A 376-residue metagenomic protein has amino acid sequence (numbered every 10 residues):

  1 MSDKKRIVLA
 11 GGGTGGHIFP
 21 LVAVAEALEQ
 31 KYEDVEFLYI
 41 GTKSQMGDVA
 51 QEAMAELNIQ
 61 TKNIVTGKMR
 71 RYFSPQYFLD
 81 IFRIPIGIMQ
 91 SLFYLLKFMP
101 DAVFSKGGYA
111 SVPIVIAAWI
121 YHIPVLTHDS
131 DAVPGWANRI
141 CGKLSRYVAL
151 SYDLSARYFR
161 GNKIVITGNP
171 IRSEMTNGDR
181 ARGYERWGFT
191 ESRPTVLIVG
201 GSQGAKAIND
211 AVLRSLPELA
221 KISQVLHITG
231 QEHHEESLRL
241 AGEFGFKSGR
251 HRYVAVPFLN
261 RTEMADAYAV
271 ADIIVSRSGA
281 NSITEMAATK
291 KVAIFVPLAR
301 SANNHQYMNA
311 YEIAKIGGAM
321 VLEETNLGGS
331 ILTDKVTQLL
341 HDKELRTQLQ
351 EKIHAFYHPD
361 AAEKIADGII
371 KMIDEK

Functional and structural regions predicted by a protein language model:
D3-G12, E29-Q30, D34-R83, Q231-H233 (+1 more regions): Conserved nucleotide-sugar phosphate-binding/catalytic loop shared by glycosyltransferases and other
D3-R6, L38, S44, Q60 (+2 more regions): Active-site-proximal region of nucleotide-activated glycan assembly enzymes, centered on histidine/acidic-rich loops
E29, I40-L57, R180-R182, F189-S276 (+3 more regions): Donor-nucleotide binding loops and adjacent catalytic segments primarily of GT-B fold Leloir glycosyltransferases
Q45-V49, P100-Y121: An aromatic- and histidine-rich active-site surface loop
R70-A102, I120: An amphipathic, basic-hydrophobic alpha-helix
P100-A102, A269-T284, K291-V292: Acidic donor-binding loop of glycosyltransferase active sites
L345-P359: A short, well-ordered alpha-helix in the C-terminal region of glycosyltransferases
H358-K376: C-terminal alpha-helical cap of glycosyltransferases
